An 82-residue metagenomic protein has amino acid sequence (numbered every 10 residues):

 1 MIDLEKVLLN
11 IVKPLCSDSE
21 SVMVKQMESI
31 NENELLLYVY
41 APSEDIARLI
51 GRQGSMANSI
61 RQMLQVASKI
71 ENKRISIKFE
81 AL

Functional and structural regions predicted by a protein language model:
M1-I46, N58-L82: RNA-contacting regions in translation and RNA-metabolism proteins, encompassing KH/S1 modules where present
S55: Residue-level recognition of oxygen-bearing side chains
